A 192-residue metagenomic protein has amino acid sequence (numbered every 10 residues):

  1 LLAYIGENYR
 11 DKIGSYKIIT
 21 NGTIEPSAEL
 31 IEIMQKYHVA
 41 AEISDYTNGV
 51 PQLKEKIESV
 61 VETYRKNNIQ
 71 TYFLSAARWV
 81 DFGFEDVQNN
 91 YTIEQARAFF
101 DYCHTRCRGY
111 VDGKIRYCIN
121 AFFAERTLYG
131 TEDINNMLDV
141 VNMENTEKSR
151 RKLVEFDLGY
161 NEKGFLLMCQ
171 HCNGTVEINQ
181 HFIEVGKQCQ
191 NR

Functional and structural regions predicted by a protein language model:
L1, Y9-P26, H38-A77: Core AdoMet radical
L2-E7, R97-F100: Short, electropositive alpha-helical surface patch
A28-E32: Catalytic cores of alpha/beta
V61-A124: A C-terminal junction/extension of Radical SAM enzymes
N68-D81, N120-Q180: C-terminal accessory region of radical SAM enzymes
Y102-R108, M168-N173, Q190: Sequence contexts marking disulfide-bonded cysteines in secreted/extracellular proteins
Y110-D112, E177-F182: Extracellular/mature segments of secreted proteins
I183-R192: Short cysteine/histidine-rich metal-coordination sites, predominantly Zn2+-binding motifs
